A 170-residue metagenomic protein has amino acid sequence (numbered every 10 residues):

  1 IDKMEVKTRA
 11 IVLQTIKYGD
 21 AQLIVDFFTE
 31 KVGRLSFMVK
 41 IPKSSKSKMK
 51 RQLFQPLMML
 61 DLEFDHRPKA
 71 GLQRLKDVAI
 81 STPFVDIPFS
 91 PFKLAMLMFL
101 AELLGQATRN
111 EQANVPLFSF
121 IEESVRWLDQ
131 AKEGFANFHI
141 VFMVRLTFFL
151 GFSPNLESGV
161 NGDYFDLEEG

Functional and structural regions predicted by a protein language model:
D2-E169: Non-catalytic alpha-helical scaffolds and adjoining flexible linkers that form interface surfaces for assembly
